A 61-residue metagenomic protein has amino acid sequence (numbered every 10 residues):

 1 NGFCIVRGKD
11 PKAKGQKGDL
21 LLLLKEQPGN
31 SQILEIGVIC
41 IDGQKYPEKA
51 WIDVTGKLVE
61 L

Functional and structural regions predicted by a protein language model:
N1-L61: Short, glycine-biased loop/turn motifs at secondary-structure junctions and in low-complexity Ser/Thr/Pro-rich termini
